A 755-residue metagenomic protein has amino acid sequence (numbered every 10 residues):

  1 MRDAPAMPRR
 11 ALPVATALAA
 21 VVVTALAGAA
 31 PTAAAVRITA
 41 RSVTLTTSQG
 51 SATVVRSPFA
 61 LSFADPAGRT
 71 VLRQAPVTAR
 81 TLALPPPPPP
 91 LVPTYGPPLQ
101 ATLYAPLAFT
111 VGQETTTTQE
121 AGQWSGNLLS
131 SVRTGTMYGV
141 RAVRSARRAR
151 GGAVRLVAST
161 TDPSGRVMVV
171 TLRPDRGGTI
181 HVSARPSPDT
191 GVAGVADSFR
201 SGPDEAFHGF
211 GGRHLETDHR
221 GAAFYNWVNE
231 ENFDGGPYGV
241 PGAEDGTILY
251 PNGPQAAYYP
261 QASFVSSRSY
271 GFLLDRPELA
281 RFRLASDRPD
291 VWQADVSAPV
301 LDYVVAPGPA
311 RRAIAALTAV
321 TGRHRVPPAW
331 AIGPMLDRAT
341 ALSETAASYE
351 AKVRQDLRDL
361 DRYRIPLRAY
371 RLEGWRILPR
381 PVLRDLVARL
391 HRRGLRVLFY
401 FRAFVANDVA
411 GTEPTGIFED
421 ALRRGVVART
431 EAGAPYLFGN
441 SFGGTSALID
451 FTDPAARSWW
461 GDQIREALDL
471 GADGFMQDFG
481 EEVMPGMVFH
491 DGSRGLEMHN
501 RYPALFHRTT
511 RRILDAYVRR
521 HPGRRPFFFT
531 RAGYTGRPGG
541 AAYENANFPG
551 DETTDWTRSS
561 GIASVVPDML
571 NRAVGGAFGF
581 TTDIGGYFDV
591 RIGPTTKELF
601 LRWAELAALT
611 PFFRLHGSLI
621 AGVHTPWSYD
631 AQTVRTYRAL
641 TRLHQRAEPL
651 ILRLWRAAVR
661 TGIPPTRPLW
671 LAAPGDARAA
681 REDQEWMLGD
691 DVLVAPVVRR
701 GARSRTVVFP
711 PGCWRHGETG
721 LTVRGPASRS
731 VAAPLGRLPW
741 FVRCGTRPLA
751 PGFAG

Functional and structural regions predicted by a protein language model:
D3-A34: Secretory targeting and sorting signals
S42-A331, D337-T340, L357-D359, A732-F753: Catalytic and substrate-binding clefts that recognize carbohydrates or anionic sugar/phosphate headgroups
S51, T179-H181, A262-S263, S269-G271 (+19 more regions): Beta-sheet entry/capping signal
P86-Y95, R511-P526, A532-G550, D568 (+2 more regions): Catalytic core of carbohydrate-active enzymes
M168-T171, L249-N252, Y259-Q261, T321-G322 (+11 more regions): Generic recognition of flexible, low-complexity loop/linker segments
A184, S198, R213, D218 (+3 more regions): Aromatic- and carboxylate-enriched substrate-binding clefts and catalytic-loop regions of carbohydrate-active enzymes
P334-A351, S446-W459: Active-site mouth loops of central-metabolism enzymes
Y349-W375: Catalytic domains of carbohydrate-active enzymes, especially glycoside hydrolases
